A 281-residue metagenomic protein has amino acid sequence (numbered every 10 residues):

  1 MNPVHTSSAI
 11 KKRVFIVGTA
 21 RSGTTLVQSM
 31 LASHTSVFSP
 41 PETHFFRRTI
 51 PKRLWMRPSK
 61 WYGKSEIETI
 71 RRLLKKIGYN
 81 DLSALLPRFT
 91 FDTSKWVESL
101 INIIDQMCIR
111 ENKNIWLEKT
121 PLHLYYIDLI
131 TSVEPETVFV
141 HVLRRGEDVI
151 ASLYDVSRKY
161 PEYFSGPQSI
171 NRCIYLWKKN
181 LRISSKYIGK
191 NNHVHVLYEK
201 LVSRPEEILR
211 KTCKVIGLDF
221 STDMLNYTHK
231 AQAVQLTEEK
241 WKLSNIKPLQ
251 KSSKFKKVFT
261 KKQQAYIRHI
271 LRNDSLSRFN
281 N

Functional and structural regions predicted by a protein language model:
M1-F15, K52, F91-S94, Y154-S157 (+6 more regions): PAPS-dependent sulfotransferases, especially Golgi type II membrane carbohydrate sulfotransferases
T19: P-loop (Walker A) phosphate-binding loop of NTP-binding proteins
S22: ATP-binding Walker
T25-S36: A conserved segment at the C-terminal end of the G1
F38-E118, H123-L124, P248-L249, S253 (+1 more regions): PAPS-dependent sulfation machinery
M107-R110, I183-H193: A structural motif corresponding to the C-terminal end of an alpha-helix and its immediate exit/capping segment
N114-P121, G189-I216: Phosphate-binding beta-loop-alpha motif at adenosine-nucleotide cofactor sites
K119-T120, I130-D155: Conserved phosphate-donor/acceptor-positioning beta-strand/loop module used by diverse small-molecule
